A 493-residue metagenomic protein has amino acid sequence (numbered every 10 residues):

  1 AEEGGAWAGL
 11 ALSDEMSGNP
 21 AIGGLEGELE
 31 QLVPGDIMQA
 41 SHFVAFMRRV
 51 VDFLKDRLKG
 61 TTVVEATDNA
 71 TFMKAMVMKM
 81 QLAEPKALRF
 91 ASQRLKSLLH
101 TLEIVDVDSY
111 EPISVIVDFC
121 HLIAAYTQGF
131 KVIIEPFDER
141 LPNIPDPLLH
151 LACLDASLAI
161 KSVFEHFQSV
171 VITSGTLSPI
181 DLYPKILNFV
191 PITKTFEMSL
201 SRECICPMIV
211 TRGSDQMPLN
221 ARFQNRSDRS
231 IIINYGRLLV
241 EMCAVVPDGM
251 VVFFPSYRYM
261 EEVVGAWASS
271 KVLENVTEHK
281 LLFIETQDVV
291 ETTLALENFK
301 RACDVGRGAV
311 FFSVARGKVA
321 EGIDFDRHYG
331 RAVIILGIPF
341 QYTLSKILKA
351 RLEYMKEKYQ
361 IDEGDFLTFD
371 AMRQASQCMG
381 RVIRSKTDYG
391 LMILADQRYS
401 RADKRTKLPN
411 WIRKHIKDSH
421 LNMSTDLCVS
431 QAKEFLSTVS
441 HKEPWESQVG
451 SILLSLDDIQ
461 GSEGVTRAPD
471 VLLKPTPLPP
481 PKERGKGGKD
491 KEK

Functional and structural regions predicted by a protein language model:
A1-K493: ASCE RecA-like P-loop NTPase motor cores that couple ATP hydrolysis to mechanical translocation on nucleic acids
